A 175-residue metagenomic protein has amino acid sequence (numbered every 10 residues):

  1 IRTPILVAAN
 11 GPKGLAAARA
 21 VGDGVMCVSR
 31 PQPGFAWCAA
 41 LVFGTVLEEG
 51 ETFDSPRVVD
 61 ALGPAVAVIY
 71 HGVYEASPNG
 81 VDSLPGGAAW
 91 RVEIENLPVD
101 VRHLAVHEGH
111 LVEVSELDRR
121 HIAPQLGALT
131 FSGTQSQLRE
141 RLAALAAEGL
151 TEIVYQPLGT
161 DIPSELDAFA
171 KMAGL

Functional and structural regions predicted by a protein language model:
I1-L175: Active-site-adjacent structural elements that line small-molecule/cofactor binding pockets in enzymes
